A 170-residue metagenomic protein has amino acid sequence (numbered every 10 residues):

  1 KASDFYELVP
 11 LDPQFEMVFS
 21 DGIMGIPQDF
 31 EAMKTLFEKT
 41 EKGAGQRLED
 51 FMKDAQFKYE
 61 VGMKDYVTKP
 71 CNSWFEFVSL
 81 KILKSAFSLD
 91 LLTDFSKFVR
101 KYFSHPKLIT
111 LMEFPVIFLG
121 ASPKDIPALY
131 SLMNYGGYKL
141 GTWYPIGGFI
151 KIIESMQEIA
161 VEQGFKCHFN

Functional and structural regions predicted by a protein language model:
K1-D4, T40, Q163: Residues at alpha-helix termini
K1-Q14: N-terminal FAD cofactor-binding segment of flavoenzymes
E7, G25-I26, F169: A sequence-level detector of short linear motifs
D12-P13, L111, L132, K139: Hydrophobic alpha-helical context, especially transmembrane and signal-peptide helices
E16-V18: Residue-level detector of beta-strand face positions
S20-D125: Rossmann-like flavin
D90, R100, L132-N170: Helical element adjacent to the flavin cofactor pocket in flavoenzyme catalytic cores
P127-S131: Active-site-adjacent bridging/hinge elements
